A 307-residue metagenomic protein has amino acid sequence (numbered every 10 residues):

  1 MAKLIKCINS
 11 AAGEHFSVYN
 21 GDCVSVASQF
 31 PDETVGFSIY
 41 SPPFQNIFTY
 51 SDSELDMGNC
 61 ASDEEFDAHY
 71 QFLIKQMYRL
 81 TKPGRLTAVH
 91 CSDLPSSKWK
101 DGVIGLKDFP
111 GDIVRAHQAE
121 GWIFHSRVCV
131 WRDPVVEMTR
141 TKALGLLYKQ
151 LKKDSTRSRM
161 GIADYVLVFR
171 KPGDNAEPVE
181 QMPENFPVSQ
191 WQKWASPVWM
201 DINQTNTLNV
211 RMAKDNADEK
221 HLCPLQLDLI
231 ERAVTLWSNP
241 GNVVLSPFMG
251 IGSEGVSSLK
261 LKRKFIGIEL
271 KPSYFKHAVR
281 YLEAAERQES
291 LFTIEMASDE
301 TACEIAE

Functional and structural regions predicted by a protein language model:
A2-H277, E307: Core catalytic lobe of class I
N20-S25, E295-A302: Conserved SAM/SAH-binding loop
V279-M296: DNA/chromatin major-groove-contacting recognition/catalytic segments
S290, A302-E307: Short, intrinsically disordered terminal tails adjacent to the first/last structured region
